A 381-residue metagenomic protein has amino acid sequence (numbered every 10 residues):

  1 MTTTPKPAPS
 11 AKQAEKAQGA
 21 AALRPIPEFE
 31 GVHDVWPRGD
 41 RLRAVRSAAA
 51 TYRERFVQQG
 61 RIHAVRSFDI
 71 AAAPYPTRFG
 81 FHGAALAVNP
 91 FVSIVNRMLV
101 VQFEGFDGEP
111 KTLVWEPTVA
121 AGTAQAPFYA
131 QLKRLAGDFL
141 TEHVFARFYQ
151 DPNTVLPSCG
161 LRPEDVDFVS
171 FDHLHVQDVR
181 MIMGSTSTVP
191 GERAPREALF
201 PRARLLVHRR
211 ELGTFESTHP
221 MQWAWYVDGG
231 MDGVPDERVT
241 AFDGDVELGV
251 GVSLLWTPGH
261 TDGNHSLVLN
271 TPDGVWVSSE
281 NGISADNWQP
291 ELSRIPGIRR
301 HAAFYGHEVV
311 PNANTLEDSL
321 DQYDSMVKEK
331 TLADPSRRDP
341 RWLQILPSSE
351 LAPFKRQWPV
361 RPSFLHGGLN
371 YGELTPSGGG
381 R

Functional and structural regions predicted by a protein language model:
T2-P157, D165, G274-N281, G297-R381: Metallo-beta-lactamase
T112, A203-R204, V246, L255 (+2 more regions): Conserved active-site beta-strand-loop modules that form the wall/rim of enzyme catalytic pockets and either contain
V114-P117, D167-L174, L206-H208, L255-G259 (+1 more regions): Active-site neighborhood of phospho(di)ester-bond hydrolases with catalytic His/Asp-centered motifs
R134-A203: Active-site metal-binding motif and surrounding structural segment of the metallo-beta-lactamase
V144-Q150, P157, G191-W256, A303-D321: Metallo-beta-lactamase
H173-R180, G213-T214, V246, T261-H265 (+1 more regions): Active-site environment of divalent metal-dependent phosphoester hydrolases
G191-R193, E197, D262, V268-A285 (+1 more regions): Conserved beta-sheet core of the metallophosphoesterase superfamily
S217-T218, W288-L292: Short conserved micro-motifs at the rims of enzyme active sites and ligand-binding pockets
